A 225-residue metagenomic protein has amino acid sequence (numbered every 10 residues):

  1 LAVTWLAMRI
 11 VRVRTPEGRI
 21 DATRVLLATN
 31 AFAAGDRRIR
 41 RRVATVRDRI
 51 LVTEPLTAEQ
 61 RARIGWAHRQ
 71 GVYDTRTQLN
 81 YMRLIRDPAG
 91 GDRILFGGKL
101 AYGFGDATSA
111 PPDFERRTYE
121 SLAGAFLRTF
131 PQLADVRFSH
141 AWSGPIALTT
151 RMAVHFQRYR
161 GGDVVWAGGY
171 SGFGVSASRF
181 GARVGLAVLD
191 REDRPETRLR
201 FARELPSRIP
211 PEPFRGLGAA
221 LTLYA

Functional and structural regions predicted by a protein language model:
L1, V136-A141, R198-R203: Beta-strand segments within the central parallel beta-sheet cores of soluble alpha/beta enzyme folds
T4-R9, G18-E59, R63-R160: Active-site substrate-recognition segment that forms the wall of the catalytic cavity or substrate channel
V13-T15, G169: Short beta-strand segments that buttress and anchor functional surface loops
R14, V154-H155, P210-F214: Short alpha-helix boundary/capping motifs
R160-W166, Y170-A225: C-terminal lid/capping helical subdomain adjacent to the catalytic/cofactor pocket in oxidative enzymes
